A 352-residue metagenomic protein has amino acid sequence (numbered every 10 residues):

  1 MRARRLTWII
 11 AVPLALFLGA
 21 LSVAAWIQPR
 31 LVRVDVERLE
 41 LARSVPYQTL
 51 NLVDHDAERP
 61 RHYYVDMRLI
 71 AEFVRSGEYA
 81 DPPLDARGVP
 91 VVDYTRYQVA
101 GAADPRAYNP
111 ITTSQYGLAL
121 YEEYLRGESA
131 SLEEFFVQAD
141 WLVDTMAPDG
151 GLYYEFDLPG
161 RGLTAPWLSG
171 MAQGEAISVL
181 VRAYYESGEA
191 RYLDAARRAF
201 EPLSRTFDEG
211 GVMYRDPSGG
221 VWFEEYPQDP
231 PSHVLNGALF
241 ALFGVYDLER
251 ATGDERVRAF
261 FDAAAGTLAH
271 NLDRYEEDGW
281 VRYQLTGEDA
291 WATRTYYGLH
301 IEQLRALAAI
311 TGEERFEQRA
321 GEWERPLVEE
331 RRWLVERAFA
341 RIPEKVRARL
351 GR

Functional and structural regions predicted by a protein language model:
M1-F17: N-terminal Sec-pathway targeting helices
G19-L39: Membrane-interface motif at the C-terminal end of an N-terminal transmembrane signal
L31-V34, E123-F136, A183-R198, Y246-D262 (+1 more regions): Structural helix-adjacent loops and short alpha-helical linkers that scaffold large soluble proteins
L39-A57, Y64-A103, L132-Y153, L193-R215 (+2 more regions): Long, well-ordered core segments of solenoidal/helical folds
D66-P105, G151-S169, M213-N236, E276-L299 (+1 more regions): Carbohydrate-binding/catalytic loop surfaces
N109-Y124, W167-Y184, H233-E249, A292-A309: Well-ordered alpha-helical segments within folded domains of soluble proteins
D149-P202: Hydrophobic alpha-helical segments and helix pairs
L299-A309, E314-R352: A cross-kingdom marker for long, charged
